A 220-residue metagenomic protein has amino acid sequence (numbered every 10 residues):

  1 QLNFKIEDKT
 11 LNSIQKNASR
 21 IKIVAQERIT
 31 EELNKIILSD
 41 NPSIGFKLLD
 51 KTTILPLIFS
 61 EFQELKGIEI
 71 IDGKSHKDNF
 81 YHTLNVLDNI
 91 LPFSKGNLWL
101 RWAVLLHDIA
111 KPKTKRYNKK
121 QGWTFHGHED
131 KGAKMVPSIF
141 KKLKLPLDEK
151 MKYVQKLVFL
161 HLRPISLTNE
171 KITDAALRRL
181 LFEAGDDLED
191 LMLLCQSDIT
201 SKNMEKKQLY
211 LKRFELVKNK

Functional and structural regions predicted by a protein language model:
Q1, N97, V136-K142, S201-K220: Charged substrate- and nucleic-acid-binding regions of tRNA-handling and nucleotidyl-transfer enzymes, centered on
Q1-L105, I109-G127, K131-E149: Glycine- and charge-enriched loop/helix tracts that form the active or gating conduit in phosphate/cation-handling
L11-Q15, T30-N34, F46-K47, P56-Q63 (+5 more regions): Generic detector of well-ordered alpha-helical segments enriched in charged/polar residues, highlighting helical
I70-S75, L84, L145-L211: Histidine/acidic-rich helix-loop-helix segments that form or flank divalent-metal centers in metalloenzyme catalytic
